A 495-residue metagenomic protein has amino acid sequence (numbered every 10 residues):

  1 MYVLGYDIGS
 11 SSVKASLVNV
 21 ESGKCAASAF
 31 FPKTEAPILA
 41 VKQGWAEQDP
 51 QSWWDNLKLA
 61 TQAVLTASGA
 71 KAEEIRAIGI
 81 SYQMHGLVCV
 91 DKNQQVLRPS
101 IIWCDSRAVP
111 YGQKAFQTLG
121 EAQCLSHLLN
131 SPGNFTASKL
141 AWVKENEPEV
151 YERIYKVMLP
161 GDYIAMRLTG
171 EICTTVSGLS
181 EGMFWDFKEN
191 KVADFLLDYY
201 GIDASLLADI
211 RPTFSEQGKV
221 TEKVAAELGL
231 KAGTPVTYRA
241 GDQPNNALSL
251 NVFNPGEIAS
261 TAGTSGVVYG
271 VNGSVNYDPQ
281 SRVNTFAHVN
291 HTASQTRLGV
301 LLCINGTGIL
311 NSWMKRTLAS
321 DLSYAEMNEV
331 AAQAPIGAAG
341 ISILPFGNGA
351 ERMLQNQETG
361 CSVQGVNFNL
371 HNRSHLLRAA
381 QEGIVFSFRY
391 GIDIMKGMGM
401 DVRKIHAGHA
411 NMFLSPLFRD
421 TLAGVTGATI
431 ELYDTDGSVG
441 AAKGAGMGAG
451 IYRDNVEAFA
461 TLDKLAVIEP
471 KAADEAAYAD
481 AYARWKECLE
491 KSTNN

Functional and structural regions predicted by a protein language model:
M1-R98, P110, K114, S126 (+8 more regions): N-terminal glycine/serine-rich phosphate-binding loop of ATP-dependent small-molecule kinases, especially carbohydrate
L4-G5, L17, V109, F116-C173 (+4 more regions): Active-site core segments that coordinate phosphate-bearing ligands/cofactors across diverse enzyme families
Q83, S215, A410: Flexible loop residues that form catalytic and substrate-binding hotspots at small-molecule/glycan-binding clefts
D105: Carbohydrate-associated surface elements
A208-E216, N328-A332: Short linear loop/turn motifs
